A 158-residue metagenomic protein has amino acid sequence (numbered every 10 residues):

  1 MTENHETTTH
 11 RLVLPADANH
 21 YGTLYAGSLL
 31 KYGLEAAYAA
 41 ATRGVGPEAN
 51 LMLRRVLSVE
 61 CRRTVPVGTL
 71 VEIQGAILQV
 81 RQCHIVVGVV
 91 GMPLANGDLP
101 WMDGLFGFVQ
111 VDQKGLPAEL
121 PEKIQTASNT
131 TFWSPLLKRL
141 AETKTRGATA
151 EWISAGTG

Functional and structural regions predicted by a protein language model:
T2-N4, L24, Y38-I85, L99-G104: Hydrophobic beta-strand-centered segment that forms part of the acyl-chain substrate-binding groove
E3, T7, P66-V67, L78-G158: HotDog/MaoC-like acyl-thioester-processing domains
V13-L14, C61, F108-Q110: Hydrophobic residues in beta-strands and at strand termini
A16-Y32, T157-G158: A conserved, well-ordered hydrophobic junction motif at loop->secondary-structure transitions
K31-E35, A39: Short, residue-level hotspots on alpha-helical faces of the histone-fold and other alpha-helical interaction modules
